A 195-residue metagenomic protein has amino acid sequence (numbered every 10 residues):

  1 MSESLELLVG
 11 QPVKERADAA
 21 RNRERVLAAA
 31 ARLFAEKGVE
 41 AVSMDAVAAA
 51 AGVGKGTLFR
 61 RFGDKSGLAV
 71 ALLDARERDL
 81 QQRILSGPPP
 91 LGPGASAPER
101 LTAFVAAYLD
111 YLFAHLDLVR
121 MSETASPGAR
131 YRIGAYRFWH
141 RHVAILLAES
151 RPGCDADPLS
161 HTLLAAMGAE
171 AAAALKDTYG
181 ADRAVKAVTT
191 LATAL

Functional and structural regions predicted by a protein language model:
M1-K37, A41-A50, G67-V70: Basic, helix-initiating cap at the start of DNA-binding domains
L27, Q81, P98, T102-V105 (+4 more regions): Short, amphipathic alpha-helical "lid/cap" segments that border enzyme active or binding sites
G52-F62: Short hydrophobic/aromatic patch on the recognition helix
A71, L85-F113, S160, V185: Hydrophobic alpha-helical connector segments
D74-Q81: Short, basic, alpha-helical segments at the C-terminal edge of helix-turn-helix-like DNA-binding modules
E99-A103, A107-I145, A173: Short secondary-structure transition hinges
R120-T124, A129-I133, L147-A192: Hydrophobic/aromatic-rich alpha-helical bundle segments in the mid-to-C-terminal region
